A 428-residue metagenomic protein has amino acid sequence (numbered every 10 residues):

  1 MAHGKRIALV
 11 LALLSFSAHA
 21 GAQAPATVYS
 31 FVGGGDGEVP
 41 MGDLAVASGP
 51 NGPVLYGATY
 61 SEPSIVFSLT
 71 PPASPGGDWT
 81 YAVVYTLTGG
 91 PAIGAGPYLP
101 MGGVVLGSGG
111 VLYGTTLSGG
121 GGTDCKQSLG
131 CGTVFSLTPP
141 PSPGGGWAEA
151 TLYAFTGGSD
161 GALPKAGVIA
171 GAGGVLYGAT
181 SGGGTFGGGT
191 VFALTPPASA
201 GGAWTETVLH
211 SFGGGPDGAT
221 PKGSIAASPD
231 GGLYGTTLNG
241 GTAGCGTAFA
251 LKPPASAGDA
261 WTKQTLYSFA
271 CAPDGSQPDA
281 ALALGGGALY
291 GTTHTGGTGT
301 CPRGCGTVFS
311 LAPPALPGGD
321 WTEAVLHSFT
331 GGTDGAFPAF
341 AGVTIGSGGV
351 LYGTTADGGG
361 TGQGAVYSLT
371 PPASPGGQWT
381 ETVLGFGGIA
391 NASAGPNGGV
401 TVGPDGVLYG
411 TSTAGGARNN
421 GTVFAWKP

Functional and structural regions predicted by a protein language model:
A2-P428: Extracellular beta-propeller repeat domains
